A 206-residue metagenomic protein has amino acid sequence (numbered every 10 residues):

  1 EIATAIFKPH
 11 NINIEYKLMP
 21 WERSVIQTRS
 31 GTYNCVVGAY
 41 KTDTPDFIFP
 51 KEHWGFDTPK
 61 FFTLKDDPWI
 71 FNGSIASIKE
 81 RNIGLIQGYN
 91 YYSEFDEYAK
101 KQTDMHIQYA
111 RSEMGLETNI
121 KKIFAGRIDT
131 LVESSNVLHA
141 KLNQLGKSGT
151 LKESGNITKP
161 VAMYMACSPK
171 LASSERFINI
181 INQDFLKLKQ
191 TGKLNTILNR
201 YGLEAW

Functional and structural regions predicted by a protein language model:
E1-F49, S112, I181, T191 (+1 more regions): Extracytoplasmic small-molecule ligand-binding "clamshell" domains of the periplasmic binding protein/Venus flytrap
I2, S77, S134, S173-D184 (+2 more regions): Short amphipathic alpha-helical coupling segments at ligand-binding clamshell hinges and other catalytic/signaling
A3-I12, E52-G55, K79, G88-E113 (+4 more regions): Ligand-binding cleft/hinge of the Venus flytrap
R23-R29, G38-F47, D96-E97, D129-K159: A ligand-binding cleft/hinge motif common to bilobed small-molecule-binding domains
Y40-T42, L64-D67, G88-Y89, S135-V137 (+1 more regions): Solvent-exposed coil/turn segments that connect beta secondary-structure elements in extracytoplasmic/periplasmic
K51-N72, M165-S168: Hydrophobic/proline-rich hinge and linker segments of small-molecule sensing/allosteric domains, predominantly
T58, G146-N182, E204-W206: Periplasmic-binding protein-like
L64-I83, Y98: Flexible hinge/capping segments at coil-to-helix
